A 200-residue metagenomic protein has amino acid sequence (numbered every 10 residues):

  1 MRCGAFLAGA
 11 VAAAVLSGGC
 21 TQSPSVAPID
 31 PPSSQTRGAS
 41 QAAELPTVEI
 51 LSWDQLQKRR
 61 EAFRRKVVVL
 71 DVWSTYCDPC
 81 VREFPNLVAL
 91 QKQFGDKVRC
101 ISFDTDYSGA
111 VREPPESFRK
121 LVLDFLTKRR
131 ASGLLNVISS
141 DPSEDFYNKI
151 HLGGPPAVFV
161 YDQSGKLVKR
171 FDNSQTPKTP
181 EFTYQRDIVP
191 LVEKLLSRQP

Functional and structural regions predicted by a protein language model:
M1-I50, K166-F171, P200: N-terminal targeting signals for export/organelle localization
T47-V68, K92: A short beta-strand-turn-helix
R64-K66, D96, A131, L152: Active-site acidic short loop of glycosyltransferases
K66-V68, W73-Y76, E83, Y107 (+1 more regions): Short pre-active-site segment immediately N-terminal to redox-active cysteine/selenocysteine motifs in thiol-based
R82-R129, S139-N148: Structural microenvironment flanking redox-active thiols in thiol-disulfide oxidoreductases
R129-G133, I138-L191: Thiol/disulfide oxidoreductase modules built on the thioredoxin-like
L191-P200: Non-globular targeting/processing and membrane-anchoring segments
